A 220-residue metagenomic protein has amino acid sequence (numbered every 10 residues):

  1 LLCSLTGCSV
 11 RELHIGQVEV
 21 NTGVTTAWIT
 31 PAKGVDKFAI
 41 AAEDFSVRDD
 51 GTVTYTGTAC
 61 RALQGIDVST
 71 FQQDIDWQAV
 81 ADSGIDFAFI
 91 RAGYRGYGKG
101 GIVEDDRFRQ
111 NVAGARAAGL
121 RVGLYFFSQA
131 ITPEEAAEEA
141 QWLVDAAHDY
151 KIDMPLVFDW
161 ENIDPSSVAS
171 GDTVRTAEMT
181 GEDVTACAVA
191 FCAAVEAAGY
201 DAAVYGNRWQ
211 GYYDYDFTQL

Functional and structural regions predicted by a protein language model:
S4-G7: C-terminal motif of bacterial Sec signal peptides marking the signal peptidase cleavage site
S9-D67: N-terminal module-boundary/linker segments of secreted carbohydrate-active enzymes
T52-C192, E196-A198: Substrate-binding cleft of extracellular glycoside hydrolase catalytic domains
G100, Y215-D216: A short acidic (Asp/Glu
P165-S167, G211-D214: Short catalytic/ligand-binding loop motif for oxyanion handling, primarily in non-cytosolic enzymes, centered on
V195-Y213: Aromatic-lined carbohydrate-recognition surfaces of secreted/lumenal glycan-active proteins
Q219-L220: Acidic, His- and aromatic-enriched active-site or binding-groove loops in soluble protein domains that engage sugars
